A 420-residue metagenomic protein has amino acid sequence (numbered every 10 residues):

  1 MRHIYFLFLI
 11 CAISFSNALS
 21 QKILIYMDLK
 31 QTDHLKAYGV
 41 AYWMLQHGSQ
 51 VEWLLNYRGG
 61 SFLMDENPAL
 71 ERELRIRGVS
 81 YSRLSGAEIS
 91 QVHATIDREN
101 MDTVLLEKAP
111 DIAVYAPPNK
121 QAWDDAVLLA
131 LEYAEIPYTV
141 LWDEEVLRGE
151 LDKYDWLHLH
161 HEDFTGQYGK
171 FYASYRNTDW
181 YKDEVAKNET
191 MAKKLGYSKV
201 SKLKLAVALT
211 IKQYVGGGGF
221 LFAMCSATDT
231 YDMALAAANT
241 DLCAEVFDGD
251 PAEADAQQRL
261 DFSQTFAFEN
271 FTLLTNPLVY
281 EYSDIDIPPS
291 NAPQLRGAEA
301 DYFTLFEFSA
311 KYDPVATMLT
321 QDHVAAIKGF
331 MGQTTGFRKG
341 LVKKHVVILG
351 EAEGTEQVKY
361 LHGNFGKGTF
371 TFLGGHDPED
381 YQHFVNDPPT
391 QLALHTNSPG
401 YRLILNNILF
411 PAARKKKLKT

Functional and structural regions predicted by a protein language model:
H3-S14: Sec-dependent N-terminal signal peptides
L19-D125, A134: Hydrophobic targeting/anchoring helices
Q21-Y26, T32-L63, D241, K339-T420: Extracellular ligand-binding/catalytic regions of CAZymes and related secreted enzymes and adhesion modules
K22-I23, D28-T32, L63, N67-R72 (+3 more regions): Helical hinge/lid and interdomain linker segments adjacent to catalytic or ligand-binding clefts that mediate domain
T95-N100, E144-V146, T355-K359: Alpha-helical scaffolding within the catalytic cores of extracellular/periplasmic polymer-degrading hydrolases
L105-K108, G149-D152, Y214, L341 (+1 more regions): Extracellular/periplasmic catalytic domains that process cell-envelope and extracellular macromolecules
A122-D125, E132, D229, T240 (+1 more regions): Catalytic beta-strand/loop cores that center a nucleophilic Ser/Cys/Thr and support acyl-enzyme chemistry
Y181, G196-Y197, A236-N239, A244-F247 (+2 more regions): Catalytic cores of eukaryotic secretory-pathway lumenal/extracellular enzymes that build and remodel glycoconjugates
